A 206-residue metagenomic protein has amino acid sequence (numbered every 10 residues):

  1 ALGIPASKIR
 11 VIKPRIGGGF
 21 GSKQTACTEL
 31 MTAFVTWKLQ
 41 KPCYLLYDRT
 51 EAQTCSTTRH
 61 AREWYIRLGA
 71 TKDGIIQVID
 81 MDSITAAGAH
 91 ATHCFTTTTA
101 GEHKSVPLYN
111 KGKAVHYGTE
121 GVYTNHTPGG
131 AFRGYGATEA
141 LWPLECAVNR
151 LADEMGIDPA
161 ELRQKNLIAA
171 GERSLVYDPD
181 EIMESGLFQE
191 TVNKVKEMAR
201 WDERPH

Functional and structural regions predicted by a protein language model:
A1-L39, T96-P107, R133-N166, D178-P179 (+2 more regions): Alpha-helical support elements that line or immediately flank enzyme active sites and cofactor-binding pockets
S7-R15, P42-T50, Q77-D82, P159-I168 (+1 more regions): Beta-strand segments within the central parallel beta-sheet cores of soluble alpha/beta enzyme folds
V11-P14, Y123-P128, L167-L175: Short acidic (Asp/Glu) and glycine-rich catalytic loops that position anionic groups and cofactors
G17-F20, E51-C55, A86-H90, A169-S174: Flexible loop/turn segments at secondary-structure boundaries
S22-T28, T57-R62, R173-F188: Short glycine/threonine-rich loop-to-helix capping motif typified by GTGT followed within a few residues by an Asp-Pro
C43-G69: Structured beta-strand/loop patches that form or line metal/cofactor-binding pockets in enzymes
A61-C146: Glycine-rich loop/linker segments at domain edges
Q164-H206: Accessory "access/gating" subregions that flank catalytic or transport cores
